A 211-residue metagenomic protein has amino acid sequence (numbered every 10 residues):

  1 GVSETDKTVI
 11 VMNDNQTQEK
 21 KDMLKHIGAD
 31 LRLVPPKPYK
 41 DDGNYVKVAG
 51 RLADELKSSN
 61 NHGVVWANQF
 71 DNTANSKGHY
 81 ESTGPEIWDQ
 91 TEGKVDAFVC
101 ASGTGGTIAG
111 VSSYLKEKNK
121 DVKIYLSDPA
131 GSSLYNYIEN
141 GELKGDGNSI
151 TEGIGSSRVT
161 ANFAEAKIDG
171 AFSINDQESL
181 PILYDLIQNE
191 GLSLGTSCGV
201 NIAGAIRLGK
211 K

Functional and structural regions predicted by a protein language model:
G1-E4, Q16-K21, A101-S112, L134 (+1 more regions): Short glycine/serine/threonine-rich phosphate/pyrophosphate-binding segments that cradle anionic phosphate groups
G1-E55, L134-E142: Active-site-proximal loop->helix
V2-K7, Y114-V122: Conserved S-adenosyl-L-methionine
V11, V34, Q69, Y125-S127: Generic beta-sheet signal
Y45-A53, G63, E117-T196: Active-site/ligand-binding loops adjacent to catalytic centers
N60-S102, F163-L192: Active-site/ligand-binding-proximal alpha/beta "capping" segment
N148, A203-K211: Phosphate-binding loop/pocket of nucleotide- and phosphate-handling active sites
